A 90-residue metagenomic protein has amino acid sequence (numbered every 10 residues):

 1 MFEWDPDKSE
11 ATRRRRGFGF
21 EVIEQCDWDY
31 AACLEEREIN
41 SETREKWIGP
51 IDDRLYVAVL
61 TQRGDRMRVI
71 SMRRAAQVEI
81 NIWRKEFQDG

Functional and structural regions predicted by a protein language model:
M1-G90: Ribonuclease/tRNase effector modules and their secretory precursors
